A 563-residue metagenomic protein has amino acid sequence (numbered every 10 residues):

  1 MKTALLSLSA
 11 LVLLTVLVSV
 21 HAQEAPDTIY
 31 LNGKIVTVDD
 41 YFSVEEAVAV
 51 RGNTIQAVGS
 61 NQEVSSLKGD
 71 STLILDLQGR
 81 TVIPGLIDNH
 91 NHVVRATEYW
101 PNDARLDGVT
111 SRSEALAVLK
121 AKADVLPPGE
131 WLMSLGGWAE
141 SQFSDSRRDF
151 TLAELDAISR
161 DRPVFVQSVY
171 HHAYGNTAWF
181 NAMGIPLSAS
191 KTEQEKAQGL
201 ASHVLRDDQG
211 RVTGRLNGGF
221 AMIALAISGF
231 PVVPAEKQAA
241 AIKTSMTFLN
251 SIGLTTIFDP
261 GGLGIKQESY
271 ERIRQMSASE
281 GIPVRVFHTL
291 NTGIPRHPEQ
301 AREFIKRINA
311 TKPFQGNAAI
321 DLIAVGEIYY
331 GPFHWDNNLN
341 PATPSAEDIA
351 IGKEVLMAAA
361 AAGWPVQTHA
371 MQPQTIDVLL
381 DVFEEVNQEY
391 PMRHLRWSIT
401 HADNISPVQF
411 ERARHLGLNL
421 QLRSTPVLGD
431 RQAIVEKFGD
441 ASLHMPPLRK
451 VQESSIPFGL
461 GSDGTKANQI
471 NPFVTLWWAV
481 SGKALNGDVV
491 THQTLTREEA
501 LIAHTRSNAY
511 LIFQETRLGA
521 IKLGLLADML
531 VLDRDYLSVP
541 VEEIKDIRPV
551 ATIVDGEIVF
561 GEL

Functional and structural regions predicted by a protein language model:
M1-A4: Positively charged n-region of N-terminal signal peptides that target proteins for export
S7-V16: Bacterial N-terminal signal peptides
V18-A22: Sec/Tat signal peptide C-region and signal peptidase I cleavage site
E24-L31, V36, D40-K306, D321-M371 (+4 more regions): Divalent metal-binding segments
A278-P283, F314-Q315, V386-H394: Short helix-capping segments at alpha-helix termini
P313-Q315, R414-G417: Structural alpha-helical segments in enzyme catalytic/regulatory domains
N317-F333, L418-V427: Non-cysteine beta-strand/loop elements that form the S-adenosyl-L-methionine
M357-Q367, M371-W397, H401-A402, P407-E411 (+4 more regions): His/Asp/Glu-enriched, well-ordered alpha-helical/loop segment that forms or immediately abuts the divalent-metal
